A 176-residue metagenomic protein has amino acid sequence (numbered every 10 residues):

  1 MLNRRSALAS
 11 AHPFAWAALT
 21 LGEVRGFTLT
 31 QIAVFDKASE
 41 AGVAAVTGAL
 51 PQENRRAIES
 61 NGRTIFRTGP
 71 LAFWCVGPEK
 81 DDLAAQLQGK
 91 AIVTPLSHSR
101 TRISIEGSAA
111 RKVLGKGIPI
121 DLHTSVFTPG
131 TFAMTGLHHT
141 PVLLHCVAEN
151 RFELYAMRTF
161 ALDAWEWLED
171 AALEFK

Functional and structural regions predicted by a protein language model:
M1-K176: Basic, glycine/lysine-rich polyanion-binding surfaces/domains
